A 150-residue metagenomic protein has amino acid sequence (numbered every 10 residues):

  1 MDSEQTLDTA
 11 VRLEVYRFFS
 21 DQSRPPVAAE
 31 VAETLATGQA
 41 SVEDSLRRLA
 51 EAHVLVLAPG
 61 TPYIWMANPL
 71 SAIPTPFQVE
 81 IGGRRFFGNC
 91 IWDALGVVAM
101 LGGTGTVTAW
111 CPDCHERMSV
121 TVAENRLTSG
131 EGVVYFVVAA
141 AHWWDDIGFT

Functional and structural regions predicted by a protein language model:
M1-D2, A32: Basic/polar N-terminal segments that are highly enriched at the extreme N-terminus, encompassing both cleavable
S3-D8, V27, L57-G82, E124 (+1 more regions): Short, cationic-aromatic polyanion-contact patches
Q5-T6, R24-P26, S41-D44, R48: Short glycine/proline-centered loop/turn elements that form peptide/ligand docking sites
T6, A10-R24: Short helix->loop/beta-hairpin flanking segments within DNA-binding domains
V11, V31, G38-P59: Basic amphipathic alpha-helical segments that dock to polyanions
S20, A50, G102: Hydrophobic/aromatic-lined pockets within catalytic cores
D21-T34: Short acidic, hydrophobic short linear motifs in intrinsically disordered regions
R84-T150: Mid-protein regulatory/catalytic core that forms ligand/cofactor-binding pockets and protein-protein interaction
